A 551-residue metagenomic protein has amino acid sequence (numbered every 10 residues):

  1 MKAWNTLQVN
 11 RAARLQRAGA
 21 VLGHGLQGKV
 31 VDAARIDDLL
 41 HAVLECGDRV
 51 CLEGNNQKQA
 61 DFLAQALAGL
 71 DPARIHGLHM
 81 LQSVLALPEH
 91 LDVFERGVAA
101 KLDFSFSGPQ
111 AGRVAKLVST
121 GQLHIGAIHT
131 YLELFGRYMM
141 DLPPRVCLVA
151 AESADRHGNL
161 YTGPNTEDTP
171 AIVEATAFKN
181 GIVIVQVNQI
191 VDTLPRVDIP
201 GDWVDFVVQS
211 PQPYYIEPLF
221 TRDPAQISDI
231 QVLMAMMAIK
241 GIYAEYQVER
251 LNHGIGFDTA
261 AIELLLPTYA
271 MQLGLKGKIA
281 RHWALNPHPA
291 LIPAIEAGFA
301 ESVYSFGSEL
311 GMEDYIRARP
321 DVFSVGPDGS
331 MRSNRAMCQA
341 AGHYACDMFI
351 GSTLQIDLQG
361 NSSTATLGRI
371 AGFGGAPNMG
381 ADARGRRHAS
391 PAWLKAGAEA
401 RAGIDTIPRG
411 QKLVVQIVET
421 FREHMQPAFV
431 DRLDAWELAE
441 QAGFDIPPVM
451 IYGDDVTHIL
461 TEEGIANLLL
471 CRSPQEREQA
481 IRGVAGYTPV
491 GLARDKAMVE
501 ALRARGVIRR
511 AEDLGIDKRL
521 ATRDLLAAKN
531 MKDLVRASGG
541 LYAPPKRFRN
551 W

Functional and structural regions predicted by a protein language model:
M1-W551: Conserved alpha/beta enzyme-core scaffold
